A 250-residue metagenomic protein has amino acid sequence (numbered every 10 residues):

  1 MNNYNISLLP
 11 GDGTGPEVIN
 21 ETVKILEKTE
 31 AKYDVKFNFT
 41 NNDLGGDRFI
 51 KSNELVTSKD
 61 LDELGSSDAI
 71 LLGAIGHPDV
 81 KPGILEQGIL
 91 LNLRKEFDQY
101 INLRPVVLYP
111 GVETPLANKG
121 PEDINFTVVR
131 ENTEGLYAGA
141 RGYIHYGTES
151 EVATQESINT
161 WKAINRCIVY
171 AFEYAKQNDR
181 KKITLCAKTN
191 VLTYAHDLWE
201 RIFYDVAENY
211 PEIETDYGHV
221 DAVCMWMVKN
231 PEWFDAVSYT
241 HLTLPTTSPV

Functional and structural regions predicted by a protein language model:
N2-F39: N-terminal phosphate-binding or glycine-rich loops at protein starts, especially the Walker A/P-loop of NTPases
N2-N5, V35, G65-A69, D98-Q99 (+5 more regions): Short coil/turn connectors at secondary-structure junctions
L8-E21, E149-G218: Glycine-rich phosphate/diphosphate-binding loop of Rossmann-like nucleotide-binding domains
D12-G15, D68, V129, A171 (+1 more regions): Buried hydrophobic positions in well-ordered alpha/beta secondary-structure cores of metabolic enzymes
K36-V56: N-terminal beta-loop-helix "entrance" segment that forms/cooperates in small-molecule cofactor or anionic ligand
I50-T154: N-terminal glycine-rich phosphate/adenylate-binding segment common to multiple enzyme folds
G111, G218-M225: Short acidic loop-to-helix transition motifs that present clustered carboxylates
T240-T246: Conserved small/polar residues in nucleotide/adenosyl-binding loops
